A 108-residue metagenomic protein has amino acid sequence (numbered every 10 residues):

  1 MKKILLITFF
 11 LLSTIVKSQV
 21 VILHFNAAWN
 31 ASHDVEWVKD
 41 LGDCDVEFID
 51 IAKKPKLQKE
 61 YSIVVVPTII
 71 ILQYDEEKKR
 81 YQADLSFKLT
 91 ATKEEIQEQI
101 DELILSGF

Functional and structural regions predicted by a protein language model:
I4-S13: Sec-dependent N-terminal signal peptides
S18-E47: Local sequence-structure signature of Cys/Sec-based thiol-disulfide redox active-site neighborhoods
V21-H24, T68-I70, R80: Soluble periplasmic/extracytoplasmic beta-strand elements of cell-envelope proteins
V35-W37, L57-E60: A short acidic, amphipathic alpha-helical/loop segment
I51-K56: N-terminal post-signal-peptidase region of extra-cytosolic proteins
Y61-I71: Structural micro-motif
Q73-F108: Non-catalytic, surface beta->alpha helical segment in thiol-disulfide oxidoreductase systems
